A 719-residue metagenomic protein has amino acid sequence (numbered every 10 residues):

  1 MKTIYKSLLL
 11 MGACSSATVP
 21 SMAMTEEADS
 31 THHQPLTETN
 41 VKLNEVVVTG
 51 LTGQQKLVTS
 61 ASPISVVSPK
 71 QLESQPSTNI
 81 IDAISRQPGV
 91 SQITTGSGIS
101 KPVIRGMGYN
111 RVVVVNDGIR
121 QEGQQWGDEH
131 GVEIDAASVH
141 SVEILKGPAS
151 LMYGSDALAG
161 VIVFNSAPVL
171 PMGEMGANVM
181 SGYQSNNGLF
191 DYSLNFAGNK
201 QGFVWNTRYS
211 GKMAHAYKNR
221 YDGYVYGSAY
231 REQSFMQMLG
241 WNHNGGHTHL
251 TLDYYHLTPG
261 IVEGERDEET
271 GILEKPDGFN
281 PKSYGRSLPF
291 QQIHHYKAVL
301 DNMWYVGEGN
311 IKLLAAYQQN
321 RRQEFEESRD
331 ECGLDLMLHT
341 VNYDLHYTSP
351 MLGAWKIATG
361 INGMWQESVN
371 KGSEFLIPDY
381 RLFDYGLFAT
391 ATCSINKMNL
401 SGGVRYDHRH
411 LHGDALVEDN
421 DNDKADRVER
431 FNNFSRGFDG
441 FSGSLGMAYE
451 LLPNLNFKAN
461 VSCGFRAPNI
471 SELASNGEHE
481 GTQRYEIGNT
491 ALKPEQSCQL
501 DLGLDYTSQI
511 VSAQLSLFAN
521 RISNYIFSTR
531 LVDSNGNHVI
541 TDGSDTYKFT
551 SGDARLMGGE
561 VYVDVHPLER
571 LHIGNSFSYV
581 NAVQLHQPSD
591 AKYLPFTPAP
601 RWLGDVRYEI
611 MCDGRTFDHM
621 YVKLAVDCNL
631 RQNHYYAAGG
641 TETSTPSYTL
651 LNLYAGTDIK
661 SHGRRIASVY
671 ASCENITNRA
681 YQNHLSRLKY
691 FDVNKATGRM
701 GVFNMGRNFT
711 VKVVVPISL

Functional and structural regions predicted by a protein language model:
M1-H33: Cleavable N-terminal targeting peptides that direct proteins into the secretory/outer-membrane pathway or into
L36-K42, G50-V67, Q71-Q75, T94-G96 (+6 more regions): Outer-membrane beta-barrel proteins, especially TonB-dependent receptors
I84: Active-site-adjacent helical/loop segments in soluble small-molecule enzymes
G89-I93: A short linear hydrophobic-aromatic micro-motif
D613-F617, S661-I666: Short, solvent-exposed loop/turn segments that connect beta-strands within catalytic domains and beta-strand-rich
T657-D658: Localized edge beta-strand/strand-to-loop motifs within extracellular or lumenal beta-rich domains
C673-N675: Gly/Thr-rich phosphate-binding loop signature of adenosyl cofactor/nucleotide-binding cores
